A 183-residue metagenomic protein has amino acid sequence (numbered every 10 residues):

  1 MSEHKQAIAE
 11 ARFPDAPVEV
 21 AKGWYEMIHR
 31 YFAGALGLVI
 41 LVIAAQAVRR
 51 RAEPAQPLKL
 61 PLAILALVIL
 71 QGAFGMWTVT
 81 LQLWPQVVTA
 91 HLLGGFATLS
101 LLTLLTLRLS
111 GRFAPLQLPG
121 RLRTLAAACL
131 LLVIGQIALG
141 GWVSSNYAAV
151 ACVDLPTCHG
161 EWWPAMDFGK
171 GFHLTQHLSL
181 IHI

Functional and structural regions predicted by a protein language model:
M1-G23, A149-S179: Extracytosolic (periplasmic/ER-lumenal) interhelical loops and adjacent juxtamembrane/interface segments of multi-pass
R30-A44: Hydrophobic alpha-helical transmembrane segments
L36-I40, G95-L109: Hydrophobic cores of alpha-helical transmembrane segments in multi-pass inner/ER membrane proteins, independent
A44-A52, L104-A114: Structural signal for the C-terminal ends of transmembrane alpha-helices and the immediately following loop
P54-L65, L122, A126: Membrane-interfacial loop-to-transmembrane alpha-helix junctions, especially the N-terminal start
G72-L92, V143-D154: Interfacial helix-loop-helix junctions of multi-pass membrane proteins
A128, L132-C158: Aromatic-rich transmembrane-lumenal/periplasmic boundary elements in polytopic membrane proteins
I181-I183: Conserved small/polar residues in nucleotide/adenosyl-binding loops
